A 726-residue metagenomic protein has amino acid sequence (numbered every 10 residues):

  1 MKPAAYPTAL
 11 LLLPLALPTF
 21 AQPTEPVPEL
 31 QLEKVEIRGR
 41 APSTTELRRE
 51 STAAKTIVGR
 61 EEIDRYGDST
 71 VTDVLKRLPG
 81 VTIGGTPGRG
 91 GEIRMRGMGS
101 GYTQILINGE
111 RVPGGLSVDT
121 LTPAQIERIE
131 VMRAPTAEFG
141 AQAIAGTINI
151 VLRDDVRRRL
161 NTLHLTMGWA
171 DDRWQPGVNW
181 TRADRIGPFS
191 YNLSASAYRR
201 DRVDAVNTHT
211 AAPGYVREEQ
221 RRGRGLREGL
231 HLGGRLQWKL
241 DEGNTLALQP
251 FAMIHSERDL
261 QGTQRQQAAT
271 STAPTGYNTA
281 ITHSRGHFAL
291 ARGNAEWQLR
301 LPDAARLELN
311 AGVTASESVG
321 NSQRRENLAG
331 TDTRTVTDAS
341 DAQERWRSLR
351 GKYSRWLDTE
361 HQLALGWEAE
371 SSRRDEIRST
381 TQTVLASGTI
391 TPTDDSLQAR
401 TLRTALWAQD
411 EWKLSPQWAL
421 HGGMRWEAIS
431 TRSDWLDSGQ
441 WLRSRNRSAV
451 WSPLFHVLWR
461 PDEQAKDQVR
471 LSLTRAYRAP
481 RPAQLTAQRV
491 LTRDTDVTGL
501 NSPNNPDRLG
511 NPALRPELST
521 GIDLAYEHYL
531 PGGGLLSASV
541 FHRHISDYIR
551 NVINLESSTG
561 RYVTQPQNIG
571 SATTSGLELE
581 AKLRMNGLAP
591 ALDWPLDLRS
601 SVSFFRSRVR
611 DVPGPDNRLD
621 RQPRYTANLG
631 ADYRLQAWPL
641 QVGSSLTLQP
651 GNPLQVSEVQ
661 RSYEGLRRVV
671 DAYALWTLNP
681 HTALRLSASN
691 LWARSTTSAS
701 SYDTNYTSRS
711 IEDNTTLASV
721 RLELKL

Functional and structural regions predicted by a protein language model:
E36-Y66, G91-R94, S100-T103, V156: N-terminal periplasmic "start-of-domain" segments of outer-membrane beta-barrel proteins
V71-V74, G91-R94, V131, A143-L165 (+1 more regions): N-terminal periplasmic accessory domains that precede and gate Gram-negative outer-membrane beta-barrel machines
T72-E110: Extracytoplasmic beta-strand/coil segments of soluble accessory domains associated with Gram-negative outer-membrane
I83, R94, E110-P135, W180: Short acidic/polar hinge/loop motifs at secondary-structure boundaries that mediate gating or recognition
G233-H255, T282-W435, W459-K466, G576-R584 (+1 more regions): Face-selective signature of the C-terminal outer-membrane beta-barrel domain
T282, G286-L290, A342, D395-T401 (+5 more regions): Outer-membrane beta-barrel signature, preferentially recognizing the C-terminal barrel domain of Gram-negative
A419-L420, L535-I545, R561-N652: Gram-negative outer-membrane beta-barrel transporters
Y477, L648-L654, L675-L726: C-terminal beta-signal and adjacent terminal beta-strands/loops of Gram-negative outer-membrane beta-barrel proteins
